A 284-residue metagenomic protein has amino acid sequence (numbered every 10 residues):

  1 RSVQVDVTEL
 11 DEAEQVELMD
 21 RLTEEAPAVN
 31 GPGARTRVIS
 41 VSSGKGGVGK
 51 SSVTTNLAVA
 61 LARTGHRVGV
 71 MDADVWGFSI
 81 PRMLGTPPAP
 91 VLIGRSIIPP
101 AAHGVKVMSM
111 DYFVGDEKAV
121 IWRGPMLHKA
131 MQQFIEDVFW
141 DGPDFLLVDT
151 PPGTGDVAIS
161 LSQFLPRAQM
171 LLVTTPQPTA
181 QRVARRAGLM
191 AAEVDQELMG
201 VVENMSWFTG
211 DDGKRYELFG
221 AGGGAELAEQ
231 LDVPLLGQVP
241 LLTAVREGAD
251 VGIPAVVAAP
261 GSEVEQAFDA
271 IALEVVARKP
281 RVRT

Functional and structural regions predicted by a protein language model:
R1-S43, V48, A272, K279 (+1 more regions): Extreme N-terminal, non-catalytic leader segments that precede Walker-type/kinase nucleotide-binding cores
R21-L22, G85-P90, G188-A191, R215-G220 (+1 more regions): Short, hinge-like loop/turn segments at secondary-structure boundaries
R35, G46, D72, I80 (+8 more regions): Residue-level signature of catalytic and energy-coupling elements of molecular machines, predominantly ATP/GTP-dependent
R37-D74, G188: Walker A/P-loop phosphate-binding motif and the immediately C-terminal alpha-helix
G47-N56, F78-S79, G153-A158, T179-V183: Short glycine/serine/threonine-rich phosphate/pyrophosphate-binding segments that cradle anionic phosphate groups
L61-G124, H128-E136, A225: Phosphate-binding loop that captures ATP/GTP phosphates
D137-W140, D144-G248: Conserved catalytic-core segment of NTP-binding enzymes
V251-V264: C-terminal boundary of histidine-terminating zinc-finger modules
